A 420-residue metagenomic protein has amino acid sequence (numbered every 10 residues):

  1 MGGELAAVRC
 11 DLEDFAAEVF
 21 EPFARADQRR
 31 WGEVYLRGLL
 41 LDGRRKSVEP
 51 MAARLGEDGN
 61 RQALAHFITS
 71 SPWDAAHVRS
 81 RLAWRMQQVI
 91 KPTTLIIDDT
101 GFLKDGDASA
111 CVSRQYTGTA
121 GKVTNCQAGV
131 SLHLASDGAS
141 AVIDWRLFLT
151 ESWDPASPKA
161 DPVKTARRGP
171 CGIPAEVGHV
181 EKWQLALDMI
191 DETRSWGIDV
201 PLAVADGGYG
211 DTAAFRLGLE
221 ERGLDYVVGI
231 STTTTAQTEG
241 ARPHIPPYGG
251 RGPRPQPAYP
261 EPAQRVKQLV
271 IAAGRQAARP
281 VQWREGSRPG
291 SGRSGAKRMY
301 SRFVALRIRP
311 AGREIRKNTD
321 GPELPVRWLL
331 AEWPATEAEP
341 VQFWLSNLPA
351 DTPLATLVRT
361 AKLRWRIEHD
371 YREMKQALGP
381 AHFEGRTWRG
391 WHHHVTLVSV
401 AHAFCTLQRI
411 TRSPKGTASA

Functional and structural regions predicted by a protein language model:
G2-V204, G208-T235, R242, G250 (+1 more regions): Conserved, well-structured functional cores that handle cations and Mg-NTP chemistry
E13, D137-C171, A175-G178, S231 (+1 more regions): An anionic, glycine-rich sequence signature occurring as long contiguous blocks
E33-V34, E49, Q342, A355 (+1 more regions): Non-catalytic, well-ordered alpha-helical scaffold segments
D107, Y371-L378: Active-site-adjacent bridging/hinge elements
C111-Y116, L217-L219, G223-Y226, Q376-L397: Compositionally biased, low-complexity linear motifs
S346, L354-A361, Q376-H393, R412-K415: Short, solvent-exposed helix-loop connector elements
E368, V400: Hydrophobic, well-ordered secondary-structure elements that form the walls of internal hydrophobic environments
H402-A420: Conserved nucleotidyltransferase catalytic core and NTase-mimicking acidic/glycine-rich helix/loop elements in nucleic
